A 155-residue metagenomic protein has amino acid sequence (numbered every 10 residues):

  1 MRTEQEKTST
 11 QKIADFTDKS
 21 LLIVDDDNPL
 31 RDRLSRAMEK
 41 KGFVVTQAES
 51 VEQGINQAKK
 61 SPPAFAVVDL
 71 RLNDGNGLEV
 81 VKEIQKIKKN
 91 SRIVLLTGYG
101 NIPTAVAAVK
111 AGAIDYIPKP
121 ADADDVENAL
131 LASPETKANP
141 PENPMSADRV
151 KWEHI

Functional and structural regions predicted by a protein language model:
R31, N73, T97, N101: The feature encodes the CheY-like receiver
D32-K40: Charged docking surfaces used in two-component/phosphorelay signaling
G42-E49, Q57: Short hydrophobic/Thr-rich beta-strand motif most characteristic of the beta2 strand and flanking loop of CheY-like
S50, N76-E79: Acidic catalytic/metal-coordinating carboxylates
N56, L78-N90: Short amphipathic alpha-helix used as the core "switch/output" element in two-component signaling
S61-V67, L72: Active-site beta3 strand of CheY-like receiver
N101-P103, P120-L130: C-terminal output helix
